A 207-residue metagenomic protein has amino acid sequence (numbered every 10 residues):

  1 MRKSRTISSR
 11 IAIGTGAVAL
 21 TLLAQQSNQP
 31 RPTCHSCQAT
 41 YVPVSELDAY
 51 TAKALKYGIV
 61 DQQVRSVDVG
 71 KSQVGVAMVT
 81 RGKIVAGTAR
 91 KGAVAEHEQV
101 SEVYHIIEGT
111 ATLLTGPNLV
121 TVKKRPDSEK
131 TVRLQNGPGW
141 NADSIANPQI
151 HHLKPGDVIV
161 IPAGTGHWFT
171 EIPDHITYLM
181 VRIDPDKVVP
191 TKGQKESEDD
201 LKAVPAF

Functional and structural regions predicted by a protein language model:
R2-I13: Bacterial N-terminal signal peptides that target proteins for export
G16-A24: Hydrophobic h-region of N-terminal signal peptides that target proteins for export in Gram-negative bacteria
L23-H97, T191-D199, A203-F207: A short, N-terminal "cap"/entry segment at the start of jelly-roll beta-barrel domains of the cupin/DSBH fold
V94-E96, E102-H105, I150-H151, V158-I159: His/acidic/aromatic-lined binding-pocket segments of jelly-roll/cupin-type domains and related regulatory beta-sandwich
E98-L113, P117, D127-N141: Short, conserved beta-strand element in jelly-roll/cupin
D143-P148: Short alpha-helix capping/helix-loop boundary micro-motifs
H152-P173: Conserved metal-binding segment of the jelly-roll/cupin
D174-P190: A short hydrophobic beta-strand segment most commonly corresponding to one strand of the jelly-roll/cupin
